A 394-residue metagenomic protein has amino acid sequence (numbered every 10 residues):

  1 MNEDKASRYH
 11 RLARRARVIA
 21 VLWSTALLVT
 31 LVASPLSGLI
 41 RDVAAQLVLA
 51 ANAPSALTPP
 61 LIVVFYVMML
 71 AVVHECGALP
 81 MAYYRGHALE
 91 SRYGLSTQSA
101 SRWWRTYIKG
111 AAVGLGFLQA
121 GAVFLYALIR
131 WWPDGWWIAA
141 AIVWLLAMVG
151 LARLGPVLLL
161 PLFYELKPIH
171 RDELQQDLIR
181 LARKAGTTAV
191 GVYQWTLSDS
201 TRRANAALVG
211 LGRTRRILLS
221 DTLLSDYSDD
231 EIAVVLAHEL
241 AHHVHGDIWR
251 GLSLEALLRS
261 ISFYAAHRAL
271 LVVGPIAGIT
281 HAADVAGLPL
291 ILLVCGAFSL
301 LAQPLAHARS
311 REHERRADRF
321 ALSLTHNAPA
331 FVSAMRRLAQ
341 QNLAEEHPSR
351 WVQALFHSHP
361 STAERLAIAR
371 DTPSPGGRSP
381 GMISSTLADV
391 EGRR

Functional and structural regions predicted by a protein language model:
M1-A282, A297, L301-R394: Polar-ligand-bearing catalytic/cofactor-coordination segments of membrane-embedded or membrane-tethered inner-membrane
